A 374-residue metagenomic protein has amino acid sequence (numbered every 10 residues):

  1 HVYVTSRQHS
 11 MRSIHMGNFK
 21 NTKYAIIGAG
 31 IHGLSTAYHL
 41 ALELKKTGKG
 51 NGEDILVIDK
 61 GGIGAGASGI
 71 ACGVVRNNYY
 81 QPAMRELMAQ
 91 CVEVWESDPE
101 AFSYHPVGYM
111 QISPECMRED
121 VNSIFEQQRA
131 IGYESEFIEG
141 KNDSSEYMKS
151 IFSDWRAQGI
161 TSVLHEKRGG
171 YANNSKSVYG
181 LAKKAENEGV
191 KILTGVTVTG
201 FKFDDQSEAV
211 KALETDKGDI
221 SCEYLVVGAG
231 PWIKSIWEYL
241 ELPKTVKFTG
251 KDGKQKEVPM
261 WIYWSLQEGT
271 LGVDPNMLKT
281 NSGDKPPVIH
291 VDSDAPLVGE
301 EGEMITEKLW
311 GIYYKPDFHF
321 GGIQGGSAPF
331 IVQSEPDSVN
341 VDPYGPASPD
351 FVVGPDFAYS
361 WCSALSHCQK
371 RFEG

Functional and structural regions predicted by a protein language model:
H1-F19: N-terminal mitochondrial targeting presequence
G17-H32, L56: Beta1/beta-strand and adjacent pyrophosphate-binding region of the FAD-binding site in flavoprotein oxidoreductases
F19-T22, E214-Y224: Core beta-strand elements of the Rossmann-like FAD/NAD(P) dinucleotide-binding domain in flavoenzyme oxidoreductases
H32, I63, W232: Conserved Rossmann-like nucleotide-cofactor binding loop
H39-K49, D54, K60-S135: Conserved FAD-binding subdomain of flavin-dependent enzymes
S97, C116-T194, T199-A209, E214: Flavin (FAD/FMN) cofactor-binding and adjacent substrate-gating region of FAD-dependent oxidoreductase domains
D219-I305: Central helical "cap/lid" subdomain
L271-G374: Active-site lid/adjacent beta-loop-alpha segment flanking the redox-cofactor pocket in flavoenzymes
